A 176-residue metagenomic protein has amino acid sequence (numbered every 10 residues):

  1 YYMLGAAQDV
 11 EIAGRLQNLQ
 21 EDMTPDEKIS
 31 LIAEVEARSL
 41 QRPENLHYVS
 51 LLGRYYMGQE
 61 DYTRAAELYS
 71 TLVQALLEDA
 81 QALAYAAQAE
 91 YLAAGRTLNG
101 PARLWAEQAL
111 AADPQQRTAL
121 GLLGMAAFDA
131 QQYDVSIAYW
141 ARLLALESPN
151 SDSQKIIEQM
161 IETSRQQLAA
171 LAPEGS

Functional and structural regions predicted by a protein language model:
Y1-A33: Long, contiguous interaction/recruitment modules in multidomain scaffold/adaptor proteins
R15-E21, L46, L51-G58, T63-A112: Alpha-helical adaptor scaffolds
A33-E36, S70, E107, A141: Alpha-solenoid helical repeat scaffolds
L40-E44, L77, P114, S148: Short coil turns that delineate tetratricopeptide repeat
L51, Y85-A86, L122, I156 (+1 more regions): Canonical tetratricopeptide repeat
A93-G100, E162-S176: Alpha-helical linker/edge segments of TPR/alpha-solenoid repeat scaffolds and analogous pre-/post-domain helices
F128, Y133-S151, E162: TPR/TPR-like (Sel1-like) alpha-helical repeat modules
